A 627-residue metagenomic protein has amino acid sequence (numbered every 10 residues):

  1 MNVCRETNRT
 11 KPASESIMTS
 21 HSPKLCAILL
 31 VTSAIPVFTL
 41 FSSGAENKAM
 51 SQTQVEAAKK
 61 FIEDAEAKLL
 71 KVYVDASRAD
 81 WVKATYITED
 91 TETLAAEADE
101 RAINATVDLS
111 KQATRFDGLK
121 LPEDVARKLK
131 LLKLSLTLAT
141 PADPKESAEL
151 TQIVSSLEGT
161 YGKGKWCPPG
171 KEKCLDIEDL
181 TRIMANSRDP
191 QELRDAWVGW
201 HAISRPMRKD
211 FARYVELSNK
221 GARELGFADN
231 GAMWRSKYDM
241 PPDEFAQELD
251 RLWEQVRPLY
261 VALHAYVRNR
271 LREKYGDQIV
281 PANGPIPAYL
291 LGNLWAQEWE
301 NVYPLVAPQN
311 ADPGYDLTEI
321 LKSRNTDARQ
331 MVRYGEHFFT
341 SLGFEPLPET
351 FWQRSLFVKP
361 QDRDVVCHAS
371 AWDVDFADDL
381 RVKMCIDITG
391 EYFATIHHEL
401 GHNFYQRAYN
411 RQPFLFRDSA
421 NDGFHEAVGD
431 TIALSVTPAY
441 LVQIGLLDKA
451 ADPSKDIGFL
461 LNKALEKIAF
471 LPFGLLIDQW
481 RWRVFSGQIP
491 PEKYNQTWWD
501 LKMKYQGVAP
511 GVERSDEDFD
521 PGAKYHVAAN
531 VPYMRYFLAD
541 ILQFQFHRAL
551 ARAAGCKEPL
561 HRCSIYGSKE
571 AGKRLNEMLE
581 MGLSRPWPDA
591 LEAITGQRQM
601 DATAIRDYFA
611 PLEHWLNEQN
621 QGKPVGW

Functional and structural regions predicted by a protein language model:
S16-L29: Bacterial N-terminal signal peptides that target proteins for export
C26-T39: Bacterial N-terminal signal peptides
V37-A49: Signal peptide processing junction and immediate N-terminal pro/mature segment of secreted/exported proteins
E46-R213, G231, K524, V531 (+3 more regions): N-terminal helix-rich structural modules
M50-A57, D90-T91, K128, L132 (+15 more regions): C-terminal, non-catalytic "cap/extension" segments appended to globular domains
E172-E178, R213-K383, D452-L460, A469: Active-site-proximal, well-structured secondary-structure segments within enzyme catalytic domains
F245, L249-L259, S419-P453: Post-HExxH zinc-binding segment in Zn-dependent metallohydrolases
T389-G401: Short alpha-helix carrying the canonical HExxH Zn2+-binding catalytic motif
